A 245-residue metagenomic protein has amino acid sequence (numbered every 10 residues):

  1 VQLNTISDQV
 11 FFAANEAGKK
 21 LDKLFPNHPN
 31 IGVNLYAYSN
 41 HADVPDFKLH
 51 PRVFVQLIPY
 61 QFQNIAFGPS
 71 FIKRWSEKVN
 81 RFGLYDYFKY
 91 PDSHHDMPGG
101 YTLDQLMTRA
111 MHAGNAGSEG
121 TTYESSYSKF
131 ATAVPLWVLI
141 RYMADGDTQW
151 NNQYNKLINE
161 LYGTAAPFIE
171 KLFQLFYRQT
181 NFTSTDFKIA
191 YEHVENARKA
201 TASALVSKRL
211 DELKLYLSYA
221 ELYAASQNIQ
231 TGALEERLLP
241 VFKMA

Functional and structural regions predicted by a protein language model:
V1-K78: Gly/Pro-rich turn-and-neighbor structural signature
Q2-F12, M97-Q105, F182-T185: Alpha-helix N-cap and loop-to-helix initiation/capping positions
A17, R109, V241: Aromatic/hydrophobic pocket-lining residues that form π-stacking "cages" and hydrophobic walls in ligand
A37-D43, S70, S93-D96, L205 (+1 more regions): Active-site-adjacent structural elements in folded domains
N40-L49, Y60-R81, S126-K129, L172-V194 (+1 more regions): Generic structural signal for short, solvent-exposed loop/turn connectors between secondary structure elements
L57, Q63, P69-R178: Structured mid-domain segments that build the active-site/substrate or prosthetic-cofactor binding neighborhood
G117, Y142-A245: Catalytic domains of carbohydrate-active enzymes that cleave complex glycans
